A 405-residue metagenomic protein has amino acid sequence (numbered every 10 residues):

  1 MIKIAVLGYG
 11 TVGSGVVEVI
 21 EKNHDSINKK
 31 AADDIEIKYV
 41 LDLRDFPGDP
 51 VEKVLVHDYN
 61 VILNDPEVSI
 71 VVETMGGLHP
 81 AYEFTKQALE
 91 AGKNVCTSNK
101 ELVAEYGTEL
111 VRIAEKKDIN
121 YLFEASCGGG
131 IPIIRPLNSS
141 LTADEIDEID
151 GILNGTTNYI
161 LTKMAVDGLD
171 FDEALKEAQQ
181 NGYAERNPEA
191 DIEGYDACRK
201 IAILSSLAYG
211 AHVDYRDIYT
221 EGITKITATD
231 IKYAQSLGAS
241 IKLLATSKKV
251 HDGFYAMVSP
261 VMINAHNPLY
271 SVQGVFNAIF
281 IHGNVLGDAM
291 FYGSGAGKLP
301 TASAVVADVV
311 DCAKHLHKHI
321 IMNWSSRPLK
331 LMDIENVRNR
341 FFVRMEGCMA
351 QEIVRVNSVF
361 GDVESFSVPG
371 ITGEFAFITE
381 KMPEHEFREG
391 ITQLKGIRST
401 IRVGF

Functional and structural regions predicted by a protein language model:
M1-E90: N-terminal glycine-/serine-/threonine-rich beta1-alpha1-beta2 phosphate-ribose binding loop of Rossmann-like
L7, E73-M75, S98, E105 (+1 more regions): Structural motif
V68, E115-D196, I203: Rossmann-like NAD(P)H-binding beta-loop-alpha module
A81-Q87, A91, K100-N138: Rossmann-fold NAD(P)-binding glycine/threonine-rich loop
N94-C96: A short hydrophobic/small-residue beta-strand
L175-S271, F276-A278: Substrate-binding/catalytic subdomain of NAD(P)-dependent oxidoreductase enzymes
P268-N323, K330-N336: ATP-dependent carboxylate/acyl-activation modules
V309-F405: A conserved regulatory-domain signal marking ACT and ACT-like small-molecule sensing domains and adjacent regulatory
